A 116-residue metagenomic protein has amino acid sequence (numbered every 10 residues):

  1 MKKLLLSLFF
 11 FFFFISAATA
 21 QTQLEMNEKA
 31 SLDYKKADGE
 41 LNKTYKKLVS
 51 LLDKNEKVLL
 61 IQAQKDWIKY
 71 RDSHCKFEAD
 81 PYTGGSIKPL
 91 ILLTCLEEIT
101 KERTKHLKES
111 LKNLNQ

Functional and structural regions predicted by a protein language model:
L4, A18-Q116: N-terminal alpha-helical modules
L4-I15: Sec-dependent N-terminal signal peptides
